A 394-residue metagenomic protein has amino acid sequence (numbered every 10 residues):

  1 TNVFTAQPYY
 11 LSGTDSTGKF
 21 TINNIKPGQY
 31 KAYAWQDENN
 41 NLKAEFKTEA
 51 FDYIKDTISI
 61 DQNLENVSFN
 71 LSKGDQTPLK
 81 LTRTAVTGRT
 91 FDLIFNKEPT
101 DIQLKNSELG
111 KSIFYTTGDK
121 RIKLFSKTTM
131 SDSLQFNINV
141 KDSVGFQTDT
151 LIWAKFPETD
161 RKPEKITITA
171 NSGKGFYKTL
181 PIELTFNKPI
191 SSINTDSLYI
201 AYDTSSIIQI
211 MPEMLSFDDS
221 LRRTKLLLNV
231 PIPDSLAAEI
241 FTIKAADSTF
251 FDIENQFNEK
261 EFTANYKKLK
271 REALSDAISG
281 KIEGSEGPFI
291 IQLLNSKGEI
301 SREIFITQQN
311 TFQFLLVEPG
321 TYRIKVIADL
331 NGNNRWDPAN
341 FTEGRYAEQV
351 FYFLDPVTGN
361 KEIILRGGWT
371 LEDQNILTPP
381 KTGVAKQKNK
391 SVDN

Functional and structural regions predicted by a protein language model:
T1-N394: N-terminal targeting or signal-anchor segments and their processing/structural boundaries
